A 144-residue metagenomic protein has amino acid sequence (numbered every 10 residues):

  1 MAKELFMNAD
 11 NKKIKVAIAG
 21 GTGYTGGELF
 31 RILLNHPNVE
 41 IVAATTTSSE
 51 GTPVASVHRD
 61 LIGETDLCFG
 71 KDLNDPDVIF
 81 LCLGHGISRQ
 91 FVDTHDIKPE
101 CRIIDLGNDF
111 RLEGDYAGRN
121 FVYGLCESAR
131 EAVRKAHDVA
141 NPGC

Functional and structural regions predicted by a protein language model:
A2-C144: N-terminal Rossmann-like NAD(P) cofactor-binding subdomain of oxidoreductases, focused on the glycine-rich
